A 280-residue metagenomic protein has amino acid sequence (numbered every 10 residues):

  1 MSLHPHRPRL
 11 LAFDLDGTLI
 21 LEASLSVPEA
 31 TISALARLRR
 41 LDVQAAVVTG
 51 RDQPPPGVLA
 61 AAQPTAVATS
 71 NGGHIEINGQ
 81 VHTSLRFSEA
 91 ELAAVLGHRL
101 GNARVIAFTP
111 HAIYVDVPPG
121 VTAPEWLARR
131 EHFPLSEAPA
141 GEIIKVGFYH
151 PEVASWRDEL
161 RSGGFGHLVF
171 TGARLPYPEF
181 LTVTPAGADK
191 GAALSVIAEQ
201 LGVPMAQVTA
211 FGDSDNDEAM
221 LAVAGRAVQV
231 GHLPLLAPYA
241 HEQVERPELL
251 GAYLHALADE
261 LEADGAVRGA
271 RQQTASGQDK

Functional and structural regions predicted by a protein language model:
S2, H6-L10, P28, V183-K280: Mg2+-dependent phosphoryl-transfer enzymes with acidic/Ser/Thr/Gly-rich catalytic loops
D14: Active-site residues of response regulator receiver
E22-V27: Conserved ATPase-coupling elements of RecA-like P-loop NTPase cores
E29-A123: Active-site phosphate-binding/coordination module
G50-Q53, G72, E152-V153, V230-L235: Short, polar loop motifs at secondary-structure junctions
A62-Q63, N71, G163-F165, V223-A224 (+1 more regions): Short, structured coil segments at secondary-structure junctions
A103, F108-V223: Conserved acidic, metal-coordinating active-site core of Asp-based, Mg2+-dependent phosphoryl-transfer enzymes
